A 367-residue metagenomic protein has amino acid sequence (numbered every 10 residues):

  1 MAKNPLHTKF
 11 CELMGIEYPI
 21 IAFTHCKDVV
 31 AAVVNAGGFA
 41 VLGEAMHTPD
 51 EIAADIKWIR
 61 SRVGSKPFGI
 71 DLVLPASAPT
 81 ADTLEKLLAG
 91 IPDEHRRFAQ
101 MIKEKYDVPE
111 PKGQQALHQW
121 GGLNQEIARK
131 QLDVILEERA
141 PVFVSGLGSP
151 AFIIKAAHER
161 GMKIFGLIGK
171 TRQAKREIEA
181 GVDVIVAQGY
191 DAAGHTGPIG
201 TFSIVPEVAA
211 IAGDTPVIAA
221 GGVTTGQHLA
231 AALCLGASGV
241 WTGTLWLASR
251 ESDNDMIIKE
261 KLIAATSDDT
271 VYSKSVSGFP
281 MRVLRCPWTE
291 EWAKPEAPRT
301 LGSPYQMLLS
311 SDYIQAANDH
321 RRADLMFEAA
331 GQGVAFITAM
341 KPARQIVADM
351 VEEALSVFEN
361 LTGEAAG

Functional and structural regions predicted by a protein language model:
M1-A212: Active-site entrance/lid segments in N-terminal catalytic domains of soluble metabolic enzymes
E85-F98, P198, S203-I218, T224-G367: Conserved active-site-proximal phosphate/metal-binding subdomains
